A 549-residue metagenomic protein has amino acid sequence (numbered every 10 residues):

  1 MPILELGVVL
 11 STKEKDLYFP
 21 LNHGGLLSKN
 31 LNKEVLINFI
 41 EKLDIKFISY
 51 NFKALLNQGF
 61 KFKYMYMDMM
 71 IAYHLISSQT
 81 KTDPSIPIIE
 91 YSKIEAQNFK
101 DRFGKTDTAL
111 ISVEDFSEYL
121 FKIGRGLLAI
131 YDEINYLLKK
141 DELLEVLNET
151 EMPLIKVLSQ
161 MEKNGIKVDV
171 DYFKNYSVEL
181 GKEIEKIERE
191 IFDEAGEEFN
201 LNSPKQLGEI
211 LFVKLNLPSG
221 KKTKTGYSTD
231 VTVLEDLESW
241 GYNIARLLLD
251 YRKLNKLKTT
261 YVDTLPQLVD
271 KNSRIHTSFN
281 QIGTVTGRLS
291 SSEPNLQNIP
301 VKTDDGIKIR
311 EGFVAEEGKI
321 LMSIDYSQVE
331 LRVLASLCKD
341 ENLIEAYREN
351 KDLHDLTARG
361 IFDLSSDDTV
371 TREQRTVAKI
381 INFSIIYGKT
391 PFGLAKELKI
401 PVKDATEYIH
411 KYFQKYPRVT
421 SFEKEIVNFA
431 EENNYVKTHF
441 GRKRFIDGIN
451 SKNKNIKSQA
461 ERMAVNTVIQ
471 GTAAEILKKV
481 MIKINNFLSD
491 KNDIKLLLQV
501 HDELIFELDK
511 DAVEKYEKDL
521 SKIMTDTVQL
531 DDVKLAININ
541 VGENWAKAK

Functional and structural regions predicted by a protein language model:
M1-G25, F103-D304, I320, S327-E330 (+6 more regions): Conserved "right-hand" nucleotidyltransferase catalytic core of DNA-directed polymerases
M1-Y91, G181, A335: Conserved RNase H-like, two-metal-ion catalytic cores of nucleic-acid enzymes
S11-T12, L75-K81, S85-F99, Y119 (+2 more regions): Function-dense linear segments that define catalytic or interfacial modules in macromolecule-processing proteins
D44-K53, E198-N200, D325, I505-E507: Short glycine-rich phosphate-binding loop at a beta-alpha junction
Y66, Y73-A129, N428-K452: Metal-dependent DNA phosphodiester-chemistry modules and their immediately adjacent helices/loops in DNA-processing
A109, K163, S219, H276 (+5 more regions): Conserved catalytic core of nucleic-acid polymerases
E185-R189, D193-R246, Q414-V468, E507 (+1 more regions): C-terminal polymerase-core module
N200-N202, K495-V500: Short beta-strand
